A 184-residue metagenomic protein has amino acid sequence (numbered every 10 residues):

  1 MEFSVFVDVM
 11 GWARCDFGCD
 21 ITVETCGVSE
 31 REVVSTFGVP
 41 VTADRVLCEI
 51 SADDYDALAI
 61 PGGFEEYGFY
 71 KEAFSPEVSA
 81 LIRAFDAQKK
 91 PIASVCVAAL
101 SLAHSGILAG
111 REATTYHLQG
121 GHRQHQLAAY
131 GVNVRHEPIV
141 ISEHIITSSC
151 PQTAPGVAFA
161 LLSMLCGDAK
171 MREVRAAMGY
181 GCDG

Functional and structural regions predicted by a protein language model:
M1-K90, L100-H104, Q126-H136, H144-G184: Extended, subdomain-level signal for the structured scaffold at the beginning of enzyme domains
A87-I92, A109-A113: Short active-site oxyanion
V95-C96: Short, thiol/selenol-centered motifs that function as redox-active sites or metal-ligating centers
L108-H136: A conserved active-site-flanking secondary-structure segment within enzyme catalytic domains
L118, S142-H144: Active-site-adjacent betaalpha module
